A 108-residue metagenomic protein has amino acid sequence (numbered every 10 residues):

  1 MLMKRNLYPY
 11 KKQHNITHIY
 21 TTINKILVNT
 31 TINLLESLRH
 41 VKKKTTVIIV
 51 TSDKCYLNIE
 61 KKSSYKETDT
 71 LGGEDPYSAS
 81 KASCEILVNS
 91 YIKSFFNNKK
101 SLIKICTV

Functional and structural regions predicted by a protein language model:
M1-K25: NAD(P)H-binding glycine-rich loop region in Rossmannoid oxidoreductase-like domains and their noncatalytic homologs
T17, H40-K43: Active-site phosphate-binding strand-loop segment of PLP-dependent enzymes
T21-N33, K43-T46, C55-V108: Catalytic helix-loop patch of NAD(P)-dependent Rossmann-fold dehydrogenases
S52: Residue(s) in the substrate-gating loop at a strand-loop-helix junction that position the organic substrate next
